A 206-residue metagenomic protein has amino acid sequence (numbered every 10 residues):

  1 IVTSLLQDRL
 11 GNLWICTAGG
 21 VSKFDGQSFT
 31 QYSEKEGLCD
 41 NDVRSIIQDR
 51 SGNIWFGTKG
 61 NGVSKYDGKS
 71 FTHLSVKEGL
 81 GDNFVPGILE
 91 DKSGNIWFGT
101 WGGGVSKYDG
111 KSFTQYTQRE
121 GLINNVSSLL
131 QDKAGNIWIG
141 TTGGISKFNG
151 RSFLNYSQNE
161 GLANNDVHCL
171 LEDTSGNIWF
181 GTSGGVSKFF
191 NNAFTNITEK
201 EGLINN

Functional and structural regions predicted by a protein language model:
I1-N206: Carboxylate-rich, polar loop motifs that coordinate divalent cations or form catalytic acidic clusters
